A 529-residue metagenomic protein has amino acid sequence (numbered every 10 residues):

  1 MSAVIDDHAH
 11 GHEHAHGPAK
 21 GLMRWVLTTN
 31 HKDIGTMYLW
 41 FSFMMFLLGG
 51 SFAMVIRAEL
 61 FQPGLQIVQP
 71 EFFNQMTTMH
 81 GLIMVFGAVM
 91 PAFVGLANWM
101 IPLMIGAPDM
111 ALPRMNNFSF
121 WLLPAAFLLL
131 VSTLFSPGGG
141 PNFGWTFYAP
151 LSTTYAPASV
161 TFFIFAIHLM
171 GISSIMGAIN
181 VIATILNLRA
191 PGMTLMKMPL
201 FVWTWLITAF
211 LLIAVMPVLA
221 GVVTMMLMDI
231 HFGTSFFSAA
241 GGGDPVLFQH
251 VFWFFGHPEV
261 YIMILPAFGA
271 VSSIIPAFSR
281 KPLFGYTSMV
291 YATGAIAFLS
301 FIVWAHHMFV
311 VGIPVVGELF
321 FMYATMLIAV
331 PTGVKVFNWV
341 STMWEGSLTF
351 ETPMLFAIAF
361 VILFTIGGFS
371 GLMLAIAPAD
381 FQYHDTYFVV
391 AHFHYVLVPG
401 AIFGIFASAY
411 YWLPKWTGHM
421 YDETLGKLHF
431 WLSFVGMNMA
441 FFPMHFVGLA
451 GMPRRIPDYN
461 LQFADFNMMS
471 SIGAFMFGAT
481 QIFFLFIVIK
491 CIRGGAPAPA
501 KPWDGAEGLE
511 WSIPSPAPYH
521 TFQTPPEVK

Functional and structural regions predicted by a protein language model:
S2-K529: Membrane-embedded and interfacial regions of multi-pass energy-transducing membrane proteins
